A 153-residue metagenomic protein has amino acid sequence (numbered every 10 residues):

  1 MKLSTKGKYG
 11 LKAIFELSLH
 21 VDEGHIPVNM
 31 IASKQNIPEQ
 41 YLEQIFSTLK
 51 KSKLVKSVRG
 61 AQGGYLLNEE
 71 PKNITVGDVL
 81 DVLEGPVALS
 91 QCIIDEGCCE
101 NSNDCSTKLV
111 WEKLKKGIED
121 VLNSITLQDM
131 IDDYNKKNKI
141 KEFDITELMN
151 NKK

Functional and structural regions predicted by a protein language model:
G10-D22: Short amphipathic alpha-helical interface segments
M30-N36: A short alpha-helical element within helix-turn-helix/winged-helix DNA-binding domains across DNA-binding proteins
S33, K50-K51: Alpha-helical residues within the helix-turn-helix
Q40: Key DNA-contact positions within bacterial/archaeal DNA-binding proteins
L54-Q62, L66-L67: Beta-hairpin "wing" of winged helix-turn-helix
P71-E96, T107-K116: Conserved segment of winged-helix/HTH DNA-binding domains
E96-K153: C-terminal regulatory/oligomerization modules of transcriptional regulators
